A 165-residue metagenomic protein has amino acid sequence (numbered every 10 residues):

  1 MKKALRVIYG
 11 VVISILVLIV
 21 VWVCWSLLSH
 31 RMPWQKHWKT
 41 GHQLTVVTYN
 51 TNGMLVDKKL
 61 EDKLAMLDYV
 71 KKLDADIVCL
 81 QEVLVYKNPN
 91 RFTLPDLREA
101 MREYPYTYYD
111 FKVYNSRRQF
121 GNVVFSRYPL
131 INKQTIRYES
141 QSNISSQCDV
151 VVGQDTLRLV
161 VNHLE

Functional and structural regions predicted by a protein language model:
M1-L44: N-terminal membrane-anchoring alpha-helices
L5, T45, A65, A100-R102 (+1 more regions): A general marker of short, structured functional hotspots
R6-V12, V56, A65, V78: Short, charged N-terminal helix-start/capping segments
I8, T48, D68, E103-T107 (+1 more regions): Intrinsically disordered, low-complexity N-terminal regions enriched in serine/proline/glycine with scattered basic
W22, S26-W38, K58-K59, I77 (+1 more regions): Structured beta-strand-rich core segments of catalytic domains in phosphoester-bond hydrolases
L27-D68, K72: N-terminal signal-anchor transmembrane helix
